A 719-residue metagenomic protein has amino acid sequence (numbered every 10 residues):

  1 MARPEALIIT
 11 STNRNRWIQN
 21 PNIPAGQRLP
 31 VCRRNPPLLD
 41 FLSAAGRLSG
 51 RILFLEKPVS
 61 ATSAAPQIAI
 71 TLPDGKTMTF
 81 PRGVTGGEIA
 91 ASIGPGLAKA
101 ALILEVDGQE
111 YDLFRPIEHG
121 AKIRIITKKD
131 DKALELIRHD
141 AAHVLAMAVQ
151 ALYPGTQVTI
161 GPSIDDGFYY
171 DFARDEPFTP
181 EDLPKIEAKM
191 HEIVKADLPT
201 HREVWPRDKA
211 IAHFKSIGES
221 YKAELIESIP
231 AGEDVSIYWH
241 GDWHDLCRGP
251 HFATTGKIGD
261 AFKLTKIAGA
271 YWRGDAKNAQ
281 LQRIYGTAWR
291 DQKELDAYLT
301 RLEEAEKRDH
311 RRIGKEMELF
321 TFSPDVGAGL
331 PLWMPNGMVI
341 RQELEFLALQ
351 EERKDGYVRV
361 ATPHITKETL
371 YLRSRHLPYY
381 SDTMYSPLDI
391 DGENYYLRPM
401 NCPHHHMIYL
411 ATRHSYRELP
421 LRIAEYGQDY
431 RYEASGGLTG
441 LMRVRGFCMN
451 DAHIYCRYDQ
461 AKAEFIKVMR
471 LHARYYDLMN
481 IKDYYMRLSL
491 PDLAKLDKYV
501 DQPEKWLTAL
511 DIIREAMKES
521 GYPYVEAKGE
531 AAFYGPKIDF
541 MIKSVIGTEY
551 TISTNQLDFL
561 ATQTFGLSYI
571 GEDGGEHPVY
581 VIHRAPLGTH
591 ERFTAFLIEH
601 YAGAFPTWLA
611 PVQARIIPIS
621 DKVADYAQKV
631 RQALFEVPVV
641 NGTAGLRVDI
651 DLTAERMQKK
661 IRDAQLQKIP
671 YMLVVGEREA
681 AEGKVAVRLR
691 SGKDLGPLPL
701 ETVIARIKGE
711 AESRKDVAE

Functional and structural regions predicted by a protein language model:
M1-R3: Residue-level detector of structural "landmarks"
A6-I8: Intrinsic low-complexity, disordered N-terminal segments enriched in polar/charged/small residues
F54-H139, V144-T159, D165-E719: NTP/phosphate- and nucleic-acid-binding module
